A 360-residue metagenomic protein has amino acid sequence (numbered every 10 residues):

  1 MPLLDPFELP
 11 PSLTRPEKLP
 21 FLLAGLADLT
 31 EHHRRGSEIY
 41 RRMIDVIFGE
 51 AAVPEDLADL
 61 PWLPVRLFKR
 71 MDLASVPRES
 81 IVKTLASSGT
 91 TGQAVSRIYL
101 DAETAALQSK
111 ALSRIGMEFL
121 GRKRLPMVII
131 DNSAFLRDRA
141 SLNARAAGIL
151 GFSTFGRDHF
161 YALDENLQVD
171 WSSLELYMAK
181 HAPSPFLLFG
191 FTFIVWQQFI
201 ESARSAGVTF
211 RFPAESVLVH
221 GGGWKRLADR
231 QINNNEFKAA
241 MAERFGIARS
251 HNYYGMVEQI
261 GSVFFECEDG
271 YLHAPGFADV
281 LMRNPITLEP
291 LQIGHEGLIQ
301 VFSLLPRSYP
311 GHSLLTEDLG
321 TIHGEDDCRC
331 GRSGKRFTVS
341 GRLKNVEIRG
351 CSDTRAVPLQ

Functional and structural regions predicted by a protein language model:
M1-H32, G36, L150-Q360: Active-site glycine/GP-rich loop and adjacent strand/helix microenvironment that borders small-molecule binding pockets
P10-L13, E55-F68, I98-Y99, R122-I129 (+3 more regions): Short charge-dense sequence patches
P16, P20, R35-A86, G92-D101 (+4 more regions): Active-site diphosphate/adenylate-binding microenvironment
D45, A52, Y99-L100, R124 (+6 more regions): Short linear functional motifs in flexible/disordered or boundary regions
L63-R70, R139, A228-R230, I260-F264: Short, solvent-exposed polar/charged micro-motifs at secondary-structure junctions
A86-G89, I130-S133, F193, L218-G223: Short loop/turn segments at strand-loop or loop-helix junctions that form parts of catalytic or ligand-binding pockets
A102-E103, L298: A short acidic/small-residue loop/turn micro-motif
Q108-N166: Internal, well-ordered alpha/beta segment that forms a basic, Gly-enriched binding/recognition surface
